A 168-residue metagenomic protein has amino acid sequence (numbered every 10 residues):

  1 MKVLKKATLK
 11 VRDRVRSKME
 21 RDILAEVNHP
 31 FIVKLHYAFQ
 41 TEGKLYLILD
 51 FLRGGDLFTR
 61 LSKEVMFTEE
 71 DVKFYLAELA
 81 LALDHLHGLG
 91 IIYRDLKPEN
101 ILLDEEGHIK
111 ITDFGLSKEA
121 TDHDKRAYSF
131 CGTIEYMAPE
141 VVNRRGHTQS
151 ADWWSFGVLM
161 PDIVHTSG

Functional and structural regions predicted by a protein language model:
V3-N28: Conserved N-lobe beta3->alphaC-helix segment of eukaryotic protein kinase catalytic domains
Y37-A38: A short, aromatic-enriched beta-strand patch in the conserved N-lobe beta-sheet of the protein kinase catalytic domain
G43-D56: Conserved short submotifs of the Hanks-type protein kinase catalytic core that shape the nucleotide-binding pocket
F58-F67: AlphaC helix of the protein kinase catalytic domain
Y75-L76: Activation segment signature within eukaryotic-like protein kinase domains
D152: Conserved catalytic-loop aspartate of Hanks-type protein kinases
